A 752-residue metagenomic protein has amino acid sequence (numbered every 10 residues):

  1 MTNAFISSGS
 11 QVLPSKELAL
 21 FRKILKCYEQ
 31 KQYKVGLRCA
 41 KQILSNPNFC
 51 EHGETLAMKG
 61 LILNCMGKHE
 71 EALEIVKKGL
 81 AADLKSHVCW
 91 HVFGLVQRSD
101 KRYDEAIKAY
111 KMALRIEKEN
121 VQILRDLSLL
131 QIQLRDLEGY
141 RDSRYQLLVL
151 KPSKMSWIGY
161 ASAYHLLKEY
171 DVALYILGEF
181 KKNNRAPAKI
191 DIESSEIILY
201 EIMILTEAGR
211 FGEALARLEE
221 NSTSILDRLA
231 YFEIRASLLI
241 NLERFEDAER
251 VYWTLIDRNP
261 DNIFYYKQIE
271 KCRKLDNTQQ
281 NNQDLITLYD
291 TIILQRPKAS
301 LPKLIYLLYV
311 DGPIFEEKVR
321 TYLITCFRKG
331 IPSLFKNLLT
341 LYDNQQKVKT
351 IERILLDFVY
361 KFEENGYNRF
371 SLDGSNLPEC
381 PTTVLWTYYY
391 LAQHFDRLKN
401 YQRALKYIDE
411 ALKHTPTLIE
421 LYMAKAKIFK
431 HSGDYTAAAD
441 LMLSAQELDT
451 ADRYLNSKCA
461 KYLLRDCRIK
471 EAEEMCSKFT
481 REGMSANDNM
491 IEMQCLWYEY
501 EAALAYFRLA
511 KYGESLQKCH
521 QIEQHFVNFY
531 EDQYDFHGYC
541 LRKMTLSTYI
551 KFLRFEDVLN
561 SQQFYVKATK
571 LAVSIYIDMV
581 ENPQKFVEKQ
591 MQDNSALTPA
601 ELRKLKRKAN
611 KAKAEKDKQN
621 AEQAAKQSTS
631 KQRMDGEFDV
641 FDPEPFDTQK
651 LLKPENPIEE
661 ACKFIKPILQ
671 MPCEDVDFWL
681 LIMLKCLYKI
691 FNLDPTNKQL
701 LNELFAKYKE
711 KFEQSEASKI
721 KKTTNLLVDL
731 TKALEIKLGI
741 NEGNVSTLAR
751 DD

Functional and structural regions predicted by a protein language model:
M1-D752: Non-TPR docking regions that flank or precede TPR/alpha-solenoid scaffolds in eukaryotic proteins
